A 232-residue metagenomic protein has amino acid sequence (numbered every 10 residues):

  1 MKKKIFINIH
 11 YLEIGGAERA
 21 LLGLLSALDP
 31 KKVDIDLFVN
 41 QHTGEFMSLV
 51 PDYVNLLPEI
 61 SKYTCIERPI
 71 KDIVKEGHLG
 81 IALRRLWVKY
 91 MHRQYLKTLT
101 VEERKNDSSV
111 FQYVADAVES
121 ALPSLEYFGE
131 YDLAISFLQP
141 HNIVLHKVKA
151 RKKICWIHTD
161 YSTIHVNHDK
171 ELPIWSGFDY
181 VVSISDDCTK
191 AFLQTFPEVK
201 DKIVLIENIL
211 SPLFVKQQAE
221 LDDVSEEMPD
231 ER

Functional and structural regions predicted by a protein language model:
M1-K3, Q217-R232: Nucleotide-sugar donor-binding and catalytic loop/hinge architecture of NDP-sugar-dependent glycosyltransferases
N8-L22: A short, glycine/small-residue-rich beta-strand->loop->alpha-helix junction that serves as a flexible
H10, I14, V33-D107: N-terminal strand-loop element at the rim of the active site of nucleotide-sugar-dependent glycosyltransferases
L24-V33: A short, Lys/Arg-enriched amphipathic alpha-helix followed by its capping loop at the start of a domain
R93-L138, N208: Alpha-helix-centered segments that form part of catalytic cores
E119-E130, N142, S162-I184, C188: Membrane-proximal helix-turn-helix segments that form the acceptor-binding/catalytic region of lipid-linked
L133-S162: Active-site proximal beta-strand in glycosyltransferases
K152-H158, S162, G177-Q217: Donor nucleotide-sugar binding/catalytic pocket of nucleotide-sugar-dependent glycosyltransferases
